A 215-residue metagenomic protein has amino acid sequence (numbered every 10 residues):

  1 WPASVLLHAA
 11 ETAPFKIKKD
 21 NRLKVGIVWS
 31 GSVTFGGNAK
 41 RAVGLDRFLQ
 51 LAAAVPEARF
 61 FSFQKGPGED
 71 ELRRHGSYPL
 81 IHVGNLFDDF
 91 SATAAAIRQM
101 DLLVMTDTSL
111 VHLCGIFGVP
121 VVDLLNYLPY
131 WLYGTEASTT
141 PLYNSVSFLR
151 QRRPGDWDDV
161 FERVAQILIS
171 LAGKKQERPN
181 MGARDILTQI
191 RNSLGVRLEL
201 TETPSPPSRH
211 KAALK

Functional and structural regions predicted by a protein language model:
W1-I190, H210: Catalytic machinery of carbohydrate-active enzymes, primarily nucleotide-sugar-dependent glycosyltransferases
M181-K215: Boundary detector for helix-to-coil junctions that initiate low-complexity/charged tails
